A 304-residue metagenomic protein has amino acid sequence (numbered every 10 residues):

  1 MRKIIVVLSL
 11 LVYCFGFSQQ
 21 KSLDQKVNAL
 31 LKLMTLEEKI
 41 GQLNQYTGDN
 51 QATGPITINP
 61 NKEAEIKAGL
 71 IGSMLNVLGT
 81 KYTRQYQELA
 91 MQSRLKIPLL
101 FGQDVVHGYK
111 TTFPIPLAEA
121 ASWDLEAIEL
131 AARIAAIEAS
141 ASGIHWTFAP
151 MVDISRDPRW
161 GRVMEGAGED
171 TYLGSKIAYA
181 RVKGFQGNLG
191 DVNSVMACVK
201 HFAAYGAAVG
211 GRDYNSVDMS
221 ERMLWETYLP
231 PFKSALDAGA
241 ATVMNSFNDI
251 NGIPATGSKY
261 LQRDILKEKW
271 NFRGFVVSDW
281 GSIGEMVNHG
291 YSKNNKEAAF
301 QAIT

Functional and structural regions predicted by a protein language model:
M1-S22: Bacterial Sec-dependent N-terminal signal peptides
F17-T304: Glycoside hydrolase catalytic-domain context in secreted enzymes
